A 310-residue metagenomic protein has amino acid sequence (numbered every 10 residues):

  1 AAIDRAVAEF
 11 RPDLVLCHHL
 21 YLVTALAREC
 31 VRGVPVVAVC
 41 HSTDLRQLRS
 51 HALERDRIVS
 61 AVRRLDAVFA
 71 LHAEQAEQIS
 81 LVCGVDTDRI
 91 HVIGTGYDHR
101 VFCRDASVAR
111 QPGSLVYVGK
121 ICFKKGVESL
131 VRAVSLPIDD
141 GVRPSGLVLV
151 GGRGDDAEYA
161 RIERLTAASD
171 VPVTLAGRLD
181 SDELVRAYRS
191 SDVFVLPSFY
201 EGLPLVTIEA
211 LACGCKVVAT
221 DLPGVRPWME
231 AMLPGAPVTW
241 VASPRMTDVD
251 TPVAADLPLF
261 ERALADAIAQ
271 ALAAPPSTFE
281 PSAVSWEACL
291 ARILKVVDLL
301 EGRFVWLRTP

Functional and structural regions predicted by a protein language model:
L48-A52, S80, D88, Y97-P112: Acidic anion/phosphate-binding donor-loop and adjacent secondary structure in glycosyltransferase catalytic cores
E74, G96: Carbohydrate-associated surface elements
Y97, V118, G146-A160, G177-R178: Glycosyltransferase donor-sugar binding loop
V108-K125, V131-S135, V148: Conserved donor-binding/catalytic core segment of Leloir-type glycosyltransferases
Y159-D182: Nucleotide-activated donor-binding/catalytic signature segment of Leloir-type glycosyltransferases, i.e., the conserved
R178, R186-S191: Short alpha-helical donor nucleotide-sugar binding micro-motif in glycosyltransferases
F199: Aromatic "clamp/platform" in nucleotide-sugar-dependent glycosyltransferases that forms part of the donor/acceptor
P252-D266, L272-V305: A charged, aromatic-enriched C-terminal amphipathic alpha-helix characteristic of glycosyltransferases across folds
